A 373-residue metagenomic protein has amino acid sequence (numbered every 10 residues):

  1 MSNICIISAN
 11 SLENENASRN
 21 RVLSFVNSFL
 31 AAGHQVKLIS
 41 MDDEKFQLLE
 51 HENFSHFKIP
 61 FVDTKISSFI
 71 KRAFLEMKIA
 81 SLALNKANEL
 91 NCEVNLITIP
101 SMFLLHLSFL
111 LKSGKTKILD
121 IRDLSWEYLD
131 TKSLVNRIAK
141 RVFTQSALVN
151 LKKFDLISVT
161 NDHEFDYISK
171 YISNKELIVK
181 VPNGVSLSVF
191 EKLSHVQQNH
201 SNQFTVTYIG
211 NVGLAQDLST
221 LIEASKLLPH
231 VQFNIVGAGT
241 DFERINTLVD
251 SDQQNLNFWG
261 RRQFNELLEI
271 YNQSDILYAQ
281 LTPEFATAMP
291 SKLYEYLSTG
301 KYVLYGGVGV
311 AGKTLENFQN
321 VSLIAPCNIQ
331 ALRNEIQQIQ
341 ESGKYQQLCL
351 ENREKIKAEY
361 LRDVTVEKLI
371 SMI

Functional and structural regions predicted by a protein language model:
M1-E50, E223-L228, D363: N-terminal subdomain of nucleotide-sugar transferases
C5, S158, N199-Q216, I222-K226 (+1 more regions): Conserved donor-binding/catalytic core segment of Leloir-type glycosyltransferases
N16, Q216, Q263-I270, L277-L297 (+1 more regions): Nucleotide-sugar-dependent
F25-N27, S81-N85, F103-H106, L110 (+2 more regions): Membrane-proximal helix-turn-helix segments that form the acceptor-binding/catalytic region of lipid-linked
D42, H163, G184: Carbohydrate-associated surface elements
S169, G184-N202, D217, G343: Acidic anion/phosphate-binding donor-loop and adjacent secondary structure in glycosyltransferase catalytic cores
N234, E243-E269: Nucleotide-activated donor-binding/catalytic signature segment of Leloir-type glycosyltransferases, i.e., the conserved
C327, A331, E341-I373: A charged, aromatic-enriched C-terminal amphipathic alpha-helix characteristic of glycosyltransferases across folds
